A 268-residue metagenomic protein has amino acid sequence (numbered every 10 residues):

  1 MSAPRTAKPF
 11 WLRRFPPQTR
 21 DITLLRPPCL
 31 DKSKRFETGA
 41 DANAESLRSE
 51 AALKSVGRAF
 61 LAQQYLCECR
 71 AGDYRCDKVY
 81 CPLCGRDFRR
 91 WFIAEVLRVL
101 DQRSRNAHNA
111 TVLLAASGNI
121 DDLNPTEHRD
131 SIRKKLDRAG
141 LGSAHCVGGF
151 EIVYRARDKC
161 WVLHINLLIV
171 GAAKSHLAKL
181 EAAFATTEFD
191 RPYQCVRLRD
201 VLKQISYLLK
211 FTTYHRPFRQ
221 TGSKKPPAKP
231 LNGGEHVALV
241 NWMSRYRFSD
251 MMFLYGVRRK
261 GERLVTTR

Functional and structural regions predicted by a protein language model:
M1-W161, G171-R268: Right-hand nucleic-acid polymerase module
